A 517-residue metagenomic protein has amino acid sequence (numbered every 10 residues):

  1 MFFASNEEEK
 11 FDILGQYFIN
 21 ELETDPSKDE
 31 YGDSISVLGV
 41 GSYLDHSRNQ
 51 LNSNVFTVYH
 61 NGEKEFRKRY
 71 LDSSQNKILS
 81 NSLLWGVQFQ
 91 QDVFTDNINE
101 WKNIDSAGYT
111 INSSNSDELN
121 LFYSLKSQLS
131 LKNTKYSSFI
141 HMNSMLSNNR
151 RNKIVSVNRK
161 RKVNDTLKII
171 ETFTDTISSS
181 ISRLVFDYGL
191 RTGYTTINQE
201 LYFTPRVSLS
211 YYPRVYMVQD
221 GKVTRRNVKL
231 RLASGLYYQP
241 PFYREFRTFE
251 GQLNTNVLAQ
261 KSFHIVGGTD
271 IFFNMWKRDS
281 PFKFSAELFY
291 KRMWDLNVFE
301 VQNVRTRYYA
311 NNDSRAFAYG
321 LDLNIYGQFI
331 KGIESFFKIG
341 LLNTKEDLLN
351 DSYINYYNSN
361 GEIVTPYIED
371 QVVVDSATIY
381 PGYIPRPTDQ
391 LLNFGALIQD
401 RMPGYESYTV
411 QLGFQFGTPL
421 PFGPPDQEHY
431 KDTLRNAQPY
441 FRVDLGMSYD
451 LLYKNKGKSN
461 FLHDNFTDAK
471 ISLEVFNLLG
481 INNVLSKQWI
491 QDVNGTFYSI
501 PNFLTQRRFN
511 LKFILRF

Functional and structural regions predicted by a protein language model:
M1, F11-I13, N81-V87, N152 (+12 more regions): Transmembrane beta-strands of outer-membrane beta-barrel proteins
M1-N198: Face-selective signature of the C-terminal outer-membrane beta-barrel domain
F2-E8, F89-T95, S144-N148, L190-T196 (+9 more regions): Transmembrane beta-strands of outer-membrane beta-barrel pores
E8, E65-S82, S147-L184, R214-V228 (+4 more regions): Short loop/turn motifs that connect adjacent beta-strands in outer-membrane beta-barrel proteins
I13, K222, R231-A233, L258-Y319 (+2 more regions): Membrane-embedded beta-barrel scaffold of Gram-negative outer-membrane proteins
N52-F56, K132-Y136, L201-F203, K261-I265 (+6 more regions): Residues that define the transmembrane beta-barrel architecture of outer-membrane proteins
Y290-R292, N311-P424: Gram-negative outer-membrane beta-barrel transporters
Q415-D426, Y449-F517: C-terminal beta-signal and adjacent terminal beta-strands/loops of Gram-negative outer-membrane beta-barrel proteins
